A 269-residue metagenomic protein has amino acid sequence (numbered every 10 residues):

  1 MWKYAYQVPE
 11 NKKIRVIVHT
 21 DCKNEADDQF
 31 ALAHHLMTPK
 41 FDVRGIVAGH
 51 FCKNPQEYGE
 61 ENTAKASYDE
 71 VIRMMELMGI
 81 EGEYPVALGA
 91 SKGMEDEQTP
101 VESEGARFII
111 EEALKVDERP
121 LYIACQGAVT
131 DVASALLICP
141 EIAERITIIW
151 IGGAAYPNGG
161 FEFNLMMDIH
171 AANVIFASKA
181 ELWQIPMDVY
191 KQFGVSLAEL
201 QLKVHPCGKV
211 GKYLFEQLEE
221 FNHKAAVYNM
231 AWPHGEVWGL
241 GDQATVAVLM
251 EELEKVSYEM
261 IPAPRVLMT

Functional and structural regions predicted by a protein language model:
M1-T269: N-terminal acidic, glycine/proline-rich low-complexity segments
